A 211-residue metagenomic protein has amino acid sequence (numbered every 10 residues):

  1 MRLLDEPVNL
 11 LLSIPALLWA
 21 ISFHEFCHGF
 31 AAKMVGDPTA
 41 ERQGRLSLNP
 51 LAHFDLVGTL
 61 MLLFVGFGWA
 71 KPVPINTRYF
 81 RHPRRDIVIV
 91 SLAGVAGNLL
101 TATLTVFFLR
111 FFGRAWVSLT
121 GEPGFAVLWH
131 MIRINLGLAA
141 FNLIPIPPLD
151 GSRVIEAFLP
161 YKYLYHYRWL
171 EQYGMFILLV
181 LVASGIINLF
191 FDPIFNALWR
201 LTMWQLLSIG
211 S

Functional and structural regions predicted by a protein language model:
M1-S211: Hydrophobic transmembrane alpha-helices and their immediate loop junctions in multi-pass integral membrane proteins
